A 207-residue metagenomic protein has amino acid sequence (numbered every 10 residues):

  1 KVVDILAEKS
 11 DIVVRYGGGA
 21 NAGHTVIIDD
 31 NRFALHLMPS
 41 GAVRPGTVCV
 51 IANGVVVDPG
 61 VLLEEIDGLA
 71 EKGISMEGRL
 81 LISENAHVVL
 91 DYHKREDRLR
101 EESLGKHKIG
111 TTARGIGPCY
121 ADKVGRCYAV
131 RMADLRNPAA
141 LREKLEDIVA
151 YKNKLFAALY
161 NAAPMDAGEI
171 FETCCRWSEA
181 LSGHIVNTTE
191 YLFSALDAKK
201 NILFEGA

Functional and structural regions predicted by a protein language model:
K1-A207: Non-transmembrane, aqueous-exposed alpha-helical and coiled segments at domain scale
